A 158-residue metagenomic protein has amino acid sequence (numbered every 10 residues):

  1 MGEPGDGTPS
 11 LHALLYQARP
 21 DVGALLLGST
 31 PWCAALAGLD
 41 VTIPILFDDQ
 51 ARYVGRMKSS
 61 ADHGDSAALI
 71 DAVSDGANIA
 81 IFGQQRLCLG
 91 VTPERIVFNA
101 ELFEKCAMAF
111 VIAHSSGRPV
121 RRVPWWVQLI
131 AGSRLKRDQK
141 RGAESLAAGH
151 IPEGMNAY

Functional and structural regions predicted by a protein language model:
M1-Y158: Glycine-rich flexible loops
